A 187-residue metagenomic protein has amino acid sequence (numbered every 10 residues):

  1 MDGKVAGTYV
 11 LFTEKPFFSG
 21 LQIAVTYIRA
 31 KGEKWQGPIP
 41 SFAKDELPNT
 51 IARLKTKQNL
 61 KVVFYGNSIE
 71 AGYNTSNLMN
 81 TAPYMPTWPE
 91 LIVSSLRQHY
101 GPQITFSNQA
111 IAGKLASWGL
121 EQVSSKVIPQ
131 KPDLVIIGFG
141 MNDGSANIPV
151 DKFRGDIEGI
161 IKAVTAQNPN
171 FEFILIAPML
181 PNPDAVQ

Functional and structural regions predicted by a protein language model:
M1-Y65, E70-N80, Q98, P102 (+2 more regions): N-terminal secretory targeting modules
E33-K34, P86-P102, W118-Q187: Alpha-helical cap/lid subdomain in secreted, periplasmic, or secretory-pathway luminal O-acyl-processing enzymes
P40-S41, I111-A116: Short, flexible loop segments at the rims of nucleotide/cofactor-binding pockets, characterized by
Y65-S68, A112, F139-M141: Glycine-rich beta-strand-to-loop/alpha-helix junction loops that act as flexible
A71, L115, N182: Flexible, glycine-rich phosphate/dinucleotide-binding loops and adjacent beta-alpha linkers at cofactor/substrate
S76-P83, P149-D151: Short glycine-enriched, charge-decorated loop/helix-capping segments at active-site entrances that position
Y100-G113: A short beta-strand-loop structural module common to alpha/beta enzyme folds
